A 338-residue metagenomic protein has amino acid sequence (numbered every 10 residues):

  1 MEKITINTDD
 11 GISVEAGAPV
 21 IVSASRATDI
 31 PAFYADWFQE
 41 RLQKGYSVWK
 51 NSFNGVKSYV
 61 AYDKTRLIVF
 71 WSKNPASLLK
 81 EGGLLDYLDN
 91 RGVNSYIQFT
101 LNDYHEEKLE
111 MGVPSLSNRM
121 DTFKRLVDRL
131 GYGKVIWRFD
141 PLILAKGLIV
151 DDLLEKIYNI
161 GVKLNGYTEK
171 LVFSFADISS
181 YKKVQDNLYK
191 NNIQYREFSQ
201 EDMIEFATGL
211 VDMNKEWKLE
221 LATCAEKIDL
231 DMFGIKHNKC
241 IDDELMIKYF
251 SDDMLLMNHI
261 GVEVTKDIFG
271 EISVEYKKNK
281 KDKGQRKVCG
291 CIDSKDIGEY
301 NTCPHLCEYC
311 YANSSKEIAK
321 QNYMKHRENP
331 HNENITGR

Functional and structural regions predicted by a protein language model:
M1-L109, L116-Y132, S314-R338: Conserved Radical SAM active-site core
Y104-V113, P141-D151, L188-F198: Surface-exposed cleft-lining segments at the edges of enzyme active sites
N118-Q185, G209-I228: Conserved C-terminal portion of the radical SAM core fold that forms the substrate/S-adenosylmethionine-binding
F173, K190-G209: Substrate-binding surface in catalytic domains of secreted glycosidases
E201-K287: A C-terminal junction/extension of Radical SAM enzymes
I241, N258-E271, E299, S315-A319 (+2 more regions): Long, low-complexity, charged/polar intrinsically disordered accessory regions
R286-S314: Local cysteine-cluster metal-coordination motifs and their immediate loop/turn environment, predominantly Fe-S cluster
